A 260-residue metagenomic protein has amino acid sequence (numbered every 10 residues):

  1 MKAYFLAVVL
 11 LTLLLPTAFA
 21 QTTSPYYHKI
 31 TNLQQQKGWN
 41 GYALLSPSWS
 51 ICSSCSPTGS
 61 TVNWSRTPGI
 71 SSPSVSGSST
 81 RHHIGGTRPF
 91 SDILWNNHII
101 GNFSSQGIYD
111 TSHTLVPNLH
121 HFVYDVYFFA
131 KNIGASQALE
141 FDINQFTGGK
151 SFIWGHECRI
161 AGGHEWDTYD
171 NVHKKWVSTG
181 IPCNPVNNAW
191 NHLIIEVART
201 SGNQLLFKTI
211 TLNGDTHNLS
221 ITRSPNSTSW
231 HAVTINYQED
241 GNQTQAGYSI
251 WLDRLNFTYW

Functional and structural regions predicted by a protein language model:
M1-Y4: Positively charged n-region of N-terminal signal peptides that target proteins for export
L15-A20: Sec/Tat signal peptide C-region and signal peptidase I cleavage site
N40-F90: Extracellular glycan-recognition surfaces and repeat-rich motifs
S76-S78, H82-W166: Secretory/extracellular carbohydrate-interaction modules and structurally similar beta-sandwich "look-alikes"
V126, A189-R199, K208-I210: Short tryptophan-centered beta-strand motifs in secreted/extracellular beta-sheet-rich domains of glycan-recognition
T168-I194: Short, aromatic/His-centered strand-loop micro-motif at the edge of beta-sheets
L193, I250-F257: Extracellular beta-strand elements of beta-rich domains used for carbohydrate recognition/degradation or cell-matrix
L219-D253: Flexible glycan-contacting loops in extracellular carbohydrate-active proteins
